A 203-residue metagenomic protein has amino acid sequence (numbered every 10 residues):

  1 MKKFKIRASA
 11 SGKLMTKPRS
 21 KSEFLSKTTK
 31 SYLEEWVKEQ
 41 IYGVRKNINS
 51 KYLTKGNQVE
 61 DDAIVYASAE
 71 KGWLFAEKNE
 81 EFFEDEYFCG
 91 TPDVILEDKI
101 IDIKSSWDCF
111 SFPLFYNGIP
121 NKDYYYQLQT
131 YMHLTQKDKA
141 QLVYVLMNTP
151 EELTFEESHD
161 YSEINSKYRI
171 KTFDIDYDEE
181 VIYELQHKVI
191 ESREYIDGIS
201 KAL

Functional and structural regions predicted by a protein language model:
M1-Q58, N148-E151, L203: Charged, glycine-rich intrinsically disordered N-terminal tails and low-complexity linkers that flank
Y52-F75: Acidic-basic catalytic patches of nuclease active cores, encompassing PD-(D/E)XK and other metal-cofactor nuclease
D62, Y126-T130: Short amphipathic alpha-helical face segments that pack within enzyme cores and frequently flank/anchor catalytic
A67, P92-P113, Y131: Conserved catalytic cores of phosphodiester-cleaving nucleases, focusing on short active-site segments
S68-Y87, P92-D93, I100: A short acidic/basic microdomain associated with nuclease active sites
F75-A76, I100-I103, K139-Y144: A structural signal for short, well-ordered beta-strand segments and their strand-loop junctions that often border
E86-Y87, I119-Y126: Short, glycine/acidic-rich beta->alpha junctions
Y116-N121, T130-L203: Metal-dependent nuclease catalytic regions and adjoining charged, substrate-binding loops involved in nucleic-acid end
